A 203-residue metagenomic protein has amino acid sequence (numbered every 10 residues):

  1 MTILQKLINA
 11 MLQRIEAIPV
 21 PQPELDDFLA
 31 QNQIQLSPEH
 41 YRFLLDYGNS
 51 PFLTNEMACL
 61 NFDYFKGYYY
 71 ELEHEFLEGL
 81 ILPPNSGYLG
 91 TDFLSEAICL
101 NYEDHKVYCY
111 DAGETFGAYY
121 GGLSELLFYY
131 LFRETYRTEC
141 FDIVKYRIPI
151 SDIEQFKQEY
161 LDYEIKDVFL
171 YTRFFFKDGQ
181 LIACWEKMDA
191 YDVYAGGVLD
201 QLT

Functional and structural regions predicted by a protein language model:
M1-H105, E134-Q180, W185-M188, G196-T203: A surface-exposed partner-binding patch
Y108-F141: Compact, glycine/acidic-enriched structural inserts
D192: Glycine-rich phosphate/diphosphate-binding loops and the adjacent beta-loop-alpha structural elements that coordinate
